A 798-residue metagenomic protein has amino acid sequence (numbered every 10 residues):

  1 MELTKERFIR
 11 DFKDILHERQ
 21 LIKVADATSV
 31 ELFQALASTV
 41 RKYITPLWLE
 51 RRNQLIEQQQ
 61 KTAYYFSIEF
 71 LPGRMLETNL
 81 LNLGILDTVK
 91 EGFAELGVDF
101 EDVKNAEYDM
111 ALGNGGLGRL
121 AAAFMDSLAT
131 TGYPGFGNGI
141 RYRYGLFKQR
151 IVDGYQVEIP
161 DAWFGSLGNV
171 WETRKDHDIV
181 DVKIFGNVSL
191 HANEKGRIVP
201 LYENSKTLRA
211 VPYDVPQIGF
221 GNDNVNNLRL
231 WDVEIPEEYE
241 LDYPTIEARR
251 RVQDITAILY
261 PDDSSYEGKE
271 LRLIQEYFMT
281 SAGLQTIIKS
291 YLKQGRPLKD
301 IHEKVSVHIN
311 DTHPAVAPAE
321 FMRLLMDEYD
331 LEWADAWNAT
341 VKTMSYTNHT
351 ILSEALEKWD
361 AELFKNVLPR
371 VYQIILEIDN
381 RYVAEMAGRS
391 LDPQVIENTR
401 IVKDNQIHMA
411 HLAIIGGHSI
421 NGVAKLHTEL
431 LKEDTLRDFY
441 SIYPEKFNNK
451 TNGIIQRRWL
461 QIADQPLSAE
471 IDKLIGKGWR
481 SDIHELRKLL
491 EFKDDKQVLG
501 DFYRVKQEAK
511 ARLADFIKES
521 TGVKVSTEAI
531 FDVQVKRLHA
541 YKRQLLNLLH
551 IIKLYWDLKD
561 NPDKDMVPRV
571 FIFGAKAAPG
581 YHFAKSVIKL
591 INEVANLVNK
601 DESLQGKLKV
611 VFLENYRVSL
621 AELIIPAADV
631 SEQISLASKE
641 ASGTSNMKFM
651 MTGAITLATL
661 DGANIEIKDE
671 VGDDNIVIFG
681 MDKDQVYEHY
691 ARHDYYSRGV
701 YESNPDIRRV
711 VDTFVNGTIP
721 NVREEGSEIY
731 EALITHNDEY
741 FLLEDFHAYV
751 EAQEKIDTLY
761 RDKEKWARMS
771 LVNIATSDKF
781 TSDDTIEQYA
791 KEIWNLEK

Functional and structural regions predicted by a protein language model:
M1-K798: A conserved ligand/cofactor-binding region detector
